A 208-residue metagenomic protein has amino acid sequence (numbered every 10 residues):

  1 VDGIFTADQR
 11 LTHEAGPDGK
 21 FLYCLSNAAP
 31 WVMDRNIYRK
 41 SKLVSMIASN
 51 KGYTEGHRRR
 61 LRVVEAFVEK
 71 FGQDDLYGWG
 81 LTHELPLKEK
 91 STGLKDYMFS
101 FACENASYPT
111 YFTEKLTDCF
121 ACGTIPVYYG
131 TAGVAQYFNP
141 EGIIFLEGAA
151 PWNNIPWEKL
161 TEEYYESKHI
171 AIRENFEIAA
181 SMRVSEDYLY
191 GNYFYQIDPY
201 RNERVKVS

Functional and structural regions predicted by a protein language model:
V1-L76, E84-A102, A106-S208: Pol beta-like nucleotidyltransferase catalytic core
W79: Active-site beta-loop-alpha junctions enriched in small/polar residues
